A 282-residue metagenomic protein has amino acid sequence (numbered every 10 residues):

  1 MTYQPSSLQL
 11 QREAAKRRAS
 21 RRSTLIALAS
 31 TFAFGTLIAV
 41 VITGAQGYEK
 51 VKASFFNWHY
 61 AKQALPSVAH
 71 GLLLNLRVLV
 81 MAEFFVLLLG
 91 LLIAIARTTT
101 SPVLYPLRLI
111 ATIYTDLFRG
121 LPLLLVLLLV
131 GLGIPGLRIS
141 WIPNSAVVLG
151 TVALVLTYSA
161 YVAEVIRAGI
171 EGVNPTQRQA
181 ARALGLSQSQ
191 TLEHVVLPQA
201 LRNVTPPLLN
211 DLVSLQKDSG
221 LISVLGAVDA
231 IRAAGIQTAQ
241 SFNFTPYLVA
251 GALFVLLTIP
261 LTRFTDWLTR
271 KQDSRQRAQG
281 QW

Functional and structural regions predicted by a protein language model:
T2-W282: Transmembrane alpha-helices and adjacent helix-loop boundaries
